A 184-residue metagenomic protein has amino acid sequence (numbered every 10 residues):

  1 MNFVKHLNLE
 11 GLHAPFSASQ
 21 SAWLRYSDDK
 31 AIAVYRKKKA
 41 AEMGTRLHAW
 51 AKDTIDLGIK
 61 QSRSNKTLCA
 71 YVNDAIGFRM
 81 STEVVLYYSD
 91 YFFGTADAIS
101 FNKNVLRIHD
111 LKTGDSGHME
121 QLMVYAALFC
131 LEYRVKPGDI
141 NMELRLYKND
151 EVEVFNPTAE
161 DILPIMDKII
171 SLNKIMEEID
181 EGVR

Functional and structural regions predicted by a protein language model:
M1-W50: Charged, glycine-rich intrinsically disordered N-terminal tails and low-complexity linkers that flank
P15, A22-R25, A70, E132 (+1 more regions): Intrinsically disordered, low-complexity N-terminal regions enriched in serine/proline/glycine with scattered basic
A33-I108, D115-M123, L131-I140, V152-I169 (+1 more regions): Catalytic cores of nuclease domains that cleave nucleic-acid phosphodiester backbones
D110-T113, L146: Short, structured patches in soluble enzyme cores that scaffold and shape functional sites
N141-Y147: Extended hydrophobic secondary-structure segments that form protein cores and membrane-embedded regions
D180-R184: Short acidic DE-rich linear segments
